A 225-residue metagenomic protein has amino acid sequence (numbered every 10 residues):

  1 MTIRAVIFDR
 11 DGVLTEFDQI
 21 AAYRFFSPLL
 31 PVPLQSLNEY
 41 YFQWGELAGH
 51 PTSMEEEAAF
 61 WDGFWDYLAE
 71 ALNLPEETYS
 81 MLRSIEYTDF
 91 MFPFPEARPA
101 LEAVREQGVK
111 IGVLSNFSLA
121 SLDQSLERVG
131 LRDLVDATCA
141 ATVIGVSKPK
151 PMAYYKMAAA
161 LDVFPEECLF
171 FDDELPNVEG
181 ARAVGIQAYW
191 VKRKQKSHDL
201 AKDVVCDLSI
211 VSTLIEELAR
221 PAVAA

Functional and structural regions predicted by a protein language model:
M1-F8, R98, E102, L114 (+1 more regions): Asp-based, Mg2+/Mn2+-dependent phosphohydrolase catalytic module
T2-R98: N-terminal helical cap/lid subdomain that shapes the substrate entry/recognition surface in HAD-like hydrolases
V13, R24, P51, S84-Y87 (+5 more regions): A general structural-boundary detector
V32, L74, V109, V163 (+1 more regions): Short glycine/serine/threonine/alanine-rich loop segments
E76-P93, A97-E127: Substrate-recognition element of Asp-dependent hydrolases with the DxDx(T/V) motif
